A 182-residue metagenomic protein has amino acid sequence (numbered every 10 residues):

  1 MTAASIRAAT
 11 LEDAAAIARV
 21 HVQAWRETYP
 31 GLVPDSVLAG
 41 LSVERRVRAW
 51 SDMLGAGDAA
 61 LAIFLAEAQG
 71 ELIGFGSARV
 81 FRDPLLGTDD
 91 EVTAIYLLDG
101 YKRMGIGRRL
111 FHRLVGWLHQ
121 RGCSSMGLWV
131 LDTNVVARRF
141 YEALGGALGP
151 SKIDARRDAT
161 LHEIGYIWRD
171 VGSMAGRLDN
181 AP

Functional and structural regions predicted by a protein language model:
A4, A8-E12, V20-L32, S36-K102 (+5 more regions): Acetyl-CoA-dependent GNAT
I17: Hydrophobic pocket/interface hotspot
V20, R121, A143-L144: Structural motif
L61, L161-G165: Short hydrophobic/aromatic beta-strand or adjacent loop that forms the aromatic wall/cage of a ligand/substrate-binding
L118-W129: Conserved GNAT acetyl-CoA-binding A-motif
L128-A137, A155-A159: Conserved beta-strand-loop-alpha-helix junction that forms the acyl-donor binding cleft
E142-S151: Conserved acetyl-CoA-binding loop of GNAT-fold acetyltransferases
